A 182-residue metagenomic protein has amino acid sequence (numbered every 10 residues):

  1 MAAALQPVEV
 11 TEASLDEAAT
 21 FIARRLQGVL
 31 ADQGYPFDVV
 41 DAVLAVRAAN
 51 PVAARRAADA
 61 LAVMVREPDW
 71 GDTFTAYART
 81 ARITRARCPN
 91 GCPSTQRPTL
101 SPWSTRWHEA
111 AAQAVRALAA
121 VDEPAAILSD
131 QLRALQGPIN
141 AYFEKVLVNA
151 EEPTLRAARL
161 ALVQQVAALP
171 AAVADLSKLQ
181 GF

Functional and structural regions predicted by a protein language model:
M1-F182: Amphipathic alpha-helical "coupling" segments that flank catalytic cores
